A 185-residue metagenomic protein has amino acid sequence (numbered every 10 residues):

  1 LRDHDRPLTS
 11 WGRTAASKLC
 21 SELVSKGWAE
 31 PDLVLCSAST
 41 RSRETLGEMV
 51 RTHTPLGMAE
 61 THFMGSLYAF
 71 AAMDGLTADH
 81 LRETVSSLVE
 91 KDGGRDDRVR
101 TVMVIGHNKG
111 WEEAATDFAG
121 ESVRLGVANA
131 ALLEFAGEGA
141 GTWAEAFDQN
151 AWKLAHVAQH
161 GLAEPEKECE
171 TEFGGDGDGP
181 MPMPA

Functional and structural regions predicted by a protein language model:
L1-Y68, W111, E121-A128, G139: Active-site-proximal alpha-helix that buttresses catalytic centers in soluble enzyme cores
L23-G27, H80-R95: Short amphipathic alpha-helix with an adjacent loop that forms part of the alpha/beta core around
D32, G94-G106: Generic beta-sheet signal
L67-V85: Short alpha-helix plus adjacent loop in nuclease-associated cores
L88-D97, K109-A128, G141: Non-DNA-binding regulatory cores of transcription-related proteins, predominantly C-terminal effector-binding
G93, F173-A185: Mature, matrix/stroma-exposed regions of nuclear-encoded mitochondrial and chloroplast proteins
A119-A155, H160, P182-M183: Domain-level recognition of soluble alpha/beta enzyme cores, biased toward histidine phosphatases/phosphomutases
